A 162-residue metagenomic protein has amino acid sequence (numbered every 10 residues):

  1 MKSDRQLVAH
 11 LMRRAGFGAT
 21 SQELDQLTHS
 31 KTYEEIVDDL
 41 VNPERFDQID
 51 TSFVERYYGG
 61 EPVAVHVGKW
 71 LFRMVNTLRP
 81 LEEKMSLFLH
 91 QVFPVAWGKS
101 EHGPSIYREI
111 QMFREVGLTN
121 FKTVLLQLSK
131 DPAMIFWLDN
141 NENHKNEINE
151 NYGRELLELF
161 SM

Functional and structural regions predicted by a protein language model:
M1-D4, A15, A19-S30, E34-E35 (+1 more regions): Primarily short, surface-exposed interaction patches in extracytoplasmic proteins
A9: Basic, Lys/Arg-rich alpha-helical nucleic-acid-recognition elements, primarily the DNA-binding modules of transcription
V37-G59: Short, charged early-sequence alpha-helical segments and their helix-coil boundaries
